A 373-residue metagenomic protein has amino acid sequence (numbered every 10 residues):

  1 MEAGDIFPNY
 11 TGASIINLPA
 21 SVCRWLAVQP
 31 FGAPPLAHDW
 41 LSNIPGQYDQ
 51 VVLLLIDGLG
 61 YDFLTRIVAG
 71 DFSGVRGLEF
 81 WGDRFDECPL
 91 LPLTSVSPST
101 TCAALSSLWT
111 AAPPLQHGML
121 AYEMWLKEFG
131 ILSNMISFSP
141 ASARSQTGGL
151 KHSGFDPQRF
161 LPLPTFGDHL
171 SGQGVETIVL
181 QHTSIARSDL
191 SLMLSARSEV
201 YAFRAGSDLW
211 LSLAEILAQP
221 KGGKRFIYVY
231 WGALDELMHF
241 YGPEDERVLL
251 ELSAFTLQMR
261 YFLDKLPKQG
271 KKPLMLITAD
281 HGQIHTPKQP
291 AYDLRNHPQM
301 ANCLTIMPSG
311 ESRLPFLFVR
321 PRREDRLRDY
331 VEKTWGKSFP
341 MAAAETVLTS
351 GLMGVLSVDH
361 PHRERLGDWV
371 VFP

Functional and structural regions predicted by a protein language model:
M1-P373: Feature captures the catalytic ectodomains and active-site-proximal regions of enzymes that hydrolyze or transfer
